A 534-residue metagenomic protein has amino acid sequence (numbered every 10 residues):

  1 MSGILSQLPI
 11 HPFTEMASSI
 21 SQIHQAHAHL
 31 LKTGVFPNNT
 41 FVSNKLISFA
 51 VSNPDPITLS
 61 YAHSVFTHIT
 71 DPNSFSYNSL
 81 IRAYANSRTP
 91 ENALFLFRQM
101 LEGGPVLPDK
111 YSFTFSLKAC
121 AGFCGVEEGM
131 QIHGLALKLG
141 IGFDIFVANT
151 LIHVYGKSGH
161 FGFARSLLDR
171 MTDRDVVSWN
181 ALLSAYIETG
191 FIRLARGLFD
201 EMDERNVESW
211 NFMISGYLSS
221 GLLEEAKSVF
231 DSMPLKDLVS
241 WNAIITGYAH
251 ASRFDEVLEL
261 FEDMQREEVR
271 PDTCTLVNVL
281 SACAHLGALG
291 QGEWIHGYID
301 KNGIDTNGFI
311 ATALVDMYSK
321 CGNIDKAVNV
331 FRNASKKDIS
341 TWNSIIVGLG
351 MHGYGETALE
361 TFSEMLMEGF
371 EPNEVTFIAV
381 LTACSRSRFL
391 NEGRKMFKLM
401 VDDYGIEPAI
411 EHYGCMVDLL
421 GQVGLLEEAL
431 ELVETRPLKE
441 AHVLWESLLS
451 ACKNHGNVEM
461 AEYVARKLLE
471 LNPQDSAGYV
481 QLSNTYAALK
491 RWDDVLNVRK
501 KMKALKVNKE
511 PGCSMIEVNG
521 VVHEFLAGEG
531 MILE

Functional and structural regions predicted by a protein language model:
M1-D175, S184-A185, T189-N206, F212-E534: Terminal (and in a subset, N-terminal) low-complexity or junction segments at the ends of helical repeat RNA-binding
